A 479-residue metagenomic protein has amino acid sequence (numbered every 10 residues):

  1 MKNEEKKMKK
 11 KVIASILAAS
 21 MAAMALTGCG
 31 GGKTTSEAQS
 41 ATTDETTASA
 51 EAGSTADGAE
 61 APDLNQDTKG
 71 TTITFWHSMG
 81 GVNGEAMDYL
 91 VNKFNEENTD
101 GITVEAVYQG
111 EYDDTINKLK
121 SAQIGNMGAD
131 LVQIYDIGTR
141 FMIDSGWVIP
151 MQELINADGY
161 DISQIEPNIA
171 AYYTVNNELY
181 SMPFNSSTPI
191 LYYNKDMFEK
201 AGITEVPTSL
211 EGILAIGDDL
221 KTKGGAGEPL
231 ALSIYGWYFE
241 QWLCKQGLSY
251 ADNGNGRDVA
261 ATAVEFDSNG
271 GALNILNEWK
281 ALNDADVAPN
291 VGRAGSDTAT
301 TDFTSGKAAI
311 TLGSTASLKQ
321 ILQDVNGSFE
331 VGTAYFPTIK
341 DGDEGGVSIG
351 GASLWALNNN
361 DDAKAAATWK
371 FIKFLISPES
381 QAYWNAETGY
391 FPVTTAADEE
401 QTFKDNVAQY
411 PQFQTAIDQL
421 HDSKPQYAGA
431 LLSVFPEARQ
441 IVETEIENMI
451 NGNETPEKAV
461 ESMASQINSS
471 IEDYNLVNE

Functional and structural regions predicted by a protein language model:
M1-I73, E96, E461, S465-E479: Short, low-complexity disordered leader/linker segments with a strong preference for bacterial N-terminal type II
A50-D67, Y135-I190, L214, Q241-K245 (+2 more regions): Hinge/lid segment of periplasmic solute-binding proteins
D63-Q66, Q152-I165, S249-N274, Q323-N326 (+5 more regions): Short, solvent-exposed loop/beta-turn-alpha elements that line the ligand-binding surface or hinge of extracytoplasmic
K93, E97-I165, Y172, D196-T208 (+4 more regions): Extracytoplasmic "Venus flytrap"/periplasmic binding protein-like
E96-E97, T103, A201, N277 (+3 more regions): Extracytoplasmic/periplasmic substrate-recognition and gating elements
I137-W147, Q152, P167-E205, L232-A260 (+4 more regions): Periplasmic solute-binding protein
G217-D218, A260-G292: Glycine-centered hinge/linker elements that transmit conformational signals in sensory and ligand-binding systems
A334-Y335, A386-T444, N448, D473-E479: Long, aromatic- and glycine/proline-rich binding clefts that accommodate carbohydrate-like moieties
